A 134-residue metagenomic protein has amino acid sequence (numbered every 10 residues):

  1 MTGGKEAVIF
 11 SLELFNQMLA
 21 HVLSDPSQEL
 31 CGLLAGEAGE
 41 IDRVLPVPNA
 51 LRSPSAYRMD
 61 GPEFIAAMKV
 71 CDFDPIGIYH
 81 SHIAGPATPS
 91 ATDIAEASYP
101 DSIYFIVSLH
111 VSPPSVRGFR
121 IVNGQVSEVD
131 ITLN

Functional and structural regions predicted by a protein language model:
M1-P75, I83-N134: Conserved beta-strand-loop surface patch within small alpha/beta domains used for substrate/adaptor or ligand engagement
I78: Conserved, mostly hydrophobic/aromatic
